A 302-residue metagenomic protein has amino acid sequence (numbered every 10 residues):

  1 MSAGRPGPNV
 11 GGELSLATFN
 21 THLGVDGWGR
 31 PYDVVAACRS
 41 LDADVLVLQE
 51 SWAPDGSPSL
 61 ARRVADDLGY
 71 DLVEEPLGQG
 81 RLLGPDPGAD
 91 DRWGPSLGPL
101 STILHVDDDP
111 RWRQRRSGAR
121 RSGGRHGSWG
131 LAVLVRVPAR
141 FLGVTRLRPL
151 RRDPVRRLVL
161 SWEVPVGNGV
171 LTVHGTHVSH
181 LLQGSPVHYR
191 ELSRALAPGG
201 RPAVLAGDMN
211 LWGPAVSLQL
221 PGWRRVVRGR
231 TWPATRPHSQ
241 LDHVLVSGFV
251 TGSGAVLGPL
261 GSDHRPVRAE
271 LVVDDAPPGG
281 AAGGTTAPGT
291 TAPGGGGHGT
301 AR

Functional and structural regions predicted by a protein language model:
M1-V45, A53-G56, D67, D71-R302: Active-site regions of metal-assisted phosphoester/phosphodiester hydrolases, unifying DNase/endonuclease modules
E50: Second-shell loop/turn segments in exported
R62: Active-site phosphate/pyrophosphate- and oxyanion-stabilizing loops and adjacent acidic/basic residues in soluble
